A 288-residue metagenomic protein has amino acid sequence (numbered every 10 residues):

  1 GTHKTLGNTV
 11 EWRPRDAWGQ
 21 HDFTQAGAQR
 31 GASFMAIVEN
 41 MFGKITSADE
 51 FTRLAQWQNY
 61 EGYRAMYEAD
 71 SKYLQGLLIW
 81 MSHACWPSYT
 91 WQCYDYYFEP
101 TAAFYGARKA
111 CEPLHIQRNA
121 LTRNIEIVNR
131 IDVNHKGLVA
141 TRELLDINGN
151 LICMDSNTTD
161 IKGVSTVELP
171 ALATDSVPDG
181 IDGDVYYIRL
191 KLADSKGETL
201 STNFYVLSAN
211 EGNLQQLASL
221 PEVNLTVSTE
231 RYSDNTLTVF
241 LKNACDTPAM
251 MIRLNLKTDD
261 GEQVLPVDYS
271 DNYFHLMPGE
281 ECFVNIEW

Functional and structural regions predicted by a protein language model:
G1-L138, I152: Substrate-binding clefts and catalytic carboxylate motifs of secreted carbohydrate-active enzymes
A84-T90, V133-N134, N150-L151, K162-V164 (+2 more regions): Flexible loop/turn segments at secondary-structure boundaries
G106, A110-R118, G197-N235: Long, low-complexity ectodomains and other extracytoplasmic segments of secretory-pathway proteins
T122-N129, S233-D246: Short beta-strand elements of extracellular/lumenal beta-sandwich folds
D132-L151, A244-V264: Short acidic, flexible loop segments centered on an aromatic residue
A140, D146-D182, V264-W288: Intrinsically disordered, low-complexity Pro/Gly/Ser/Thr-rich segments with frequent PxxP/GP/PP motifs and embedded
E168-L169, T199-L217, M251-E281: Intrinsically disordered, low-complexity Ser/Thr/Gly-rich stretches
T174-S219, E287-W288: Terminal connector regions
